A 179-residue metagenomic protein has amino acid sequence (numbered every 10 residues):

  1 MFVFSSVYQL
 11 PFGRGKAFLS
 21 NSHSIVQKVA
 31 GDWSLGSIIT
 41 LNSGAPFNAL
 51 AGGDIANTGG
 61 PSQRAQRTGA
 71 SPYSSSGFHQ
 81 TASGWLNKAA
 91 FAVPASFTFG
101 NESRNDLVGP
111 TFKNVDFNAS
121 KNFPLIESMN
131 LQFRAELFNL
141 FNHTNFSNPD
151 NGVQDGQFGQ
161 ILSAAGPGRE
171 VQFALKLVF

Functional and structural regions predicted by a protein language model:
M1-F179: Short, solvent-exposed micro-motifs at the edges of structured domains
